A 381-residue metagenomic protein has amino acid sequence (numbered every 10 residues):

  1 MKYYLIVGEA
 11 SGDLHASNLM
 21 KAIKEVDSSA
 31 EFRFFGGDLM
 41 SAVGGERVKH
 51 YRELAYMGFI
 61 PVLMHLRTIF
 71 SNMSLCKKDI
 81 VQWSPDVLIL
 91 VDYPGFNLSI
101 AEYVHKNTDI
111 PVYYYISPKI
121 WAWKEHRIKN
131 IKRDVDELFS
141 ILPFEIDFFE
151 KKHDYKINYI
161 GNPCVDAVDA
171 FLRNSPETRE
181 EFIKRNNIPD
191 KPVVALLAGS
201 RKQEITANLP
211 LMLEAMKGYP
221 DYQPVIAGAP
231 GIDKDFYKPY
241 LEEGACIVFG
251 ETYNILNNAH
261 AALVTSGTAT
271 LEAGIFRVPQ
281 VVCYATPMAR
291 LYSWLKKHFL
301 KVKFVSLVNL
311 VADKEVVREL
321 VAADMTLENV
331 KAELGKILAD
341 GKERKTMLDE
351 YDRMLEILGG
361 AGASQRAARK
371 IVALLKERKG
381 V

Functional and structural regions predicted by a protein language model:
M1-V381: Nucleotide-activated sugar donor-binding and catalytic core shared by glycosyltransferases and related lipid-linked
